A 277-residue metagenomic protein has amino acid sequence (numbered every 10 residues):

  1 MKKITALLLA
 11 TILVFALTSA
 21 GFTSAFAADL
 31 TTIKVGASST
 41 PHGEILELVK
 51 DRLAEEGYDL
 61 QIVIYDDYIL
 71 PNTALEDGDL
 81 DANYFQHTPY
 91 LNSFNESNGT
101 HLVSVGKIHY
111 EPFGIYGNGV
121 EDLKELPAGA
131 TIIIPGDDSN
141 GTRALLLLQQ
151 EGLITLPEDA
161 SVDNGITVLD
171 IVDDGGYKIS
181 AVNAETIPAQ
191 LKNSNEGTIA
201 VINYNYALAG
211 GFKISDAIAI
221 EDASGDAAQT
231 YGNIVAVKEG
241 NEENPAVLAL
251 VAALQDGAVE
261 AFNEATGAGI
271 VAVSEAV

Functional and structural regions predicted by a protein language model:
L17-L30: Sec-dependent signal peptide cleavage junction
D29-T40, Y58-I64, T131-I132: Short, well-ordered beta-strand elements
T40, D66-Y68, G78-N92, H109 (+3 more regions): Beta->alpha turn/N-cap motifs
I62-T73, A160-A189: Short helix-initiation/N-cap motifs at beta->coil->alpha
S93-V105, V120, A209-D222: Ligand-binding "clamshell"
V105-I154: A conserved helix-loop-strand patch within extracytoplasmic ligand-binding domains of the periplasmic binding
P112-L123, Y231-P245: A bilobed periplasmic-binding-protein/Venus flytrap-type ligand-binding module shared by bacterial periplasmic
N140-Q149, L254-S274: Periplasmic-binding protein-like
